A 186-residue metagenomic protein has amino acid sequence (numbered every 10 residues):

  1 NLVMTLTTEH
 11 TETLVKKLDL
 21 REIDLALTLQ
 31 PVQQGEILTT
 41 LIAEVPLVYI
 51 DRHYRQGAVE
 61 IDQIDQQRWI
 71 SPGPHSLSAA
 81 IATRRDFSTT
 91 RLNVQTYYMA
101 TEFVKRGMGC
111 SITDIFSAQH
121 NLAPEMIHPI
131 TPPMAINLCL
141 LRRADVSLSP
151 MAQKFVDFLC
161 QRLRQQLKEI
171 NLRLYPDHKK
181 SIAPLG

Functional and structural regions predicted by a protein language model:
N1-L6, T83-L92, P124-E125: A local structural motif
N1-Q34, V94: Central regulatory/effector-binding core of bacterial HTH transcription factors
V15, D19, I61, A100-T101: Short hydrophobic/charged patches on amphipathic alpha-helices used for structural packing and interfaces
L18-L27, L47, V104-S111: Alpha-to-beta junction loops
Q34-L41, V45, M99-L148, K154: Beta-alpha-beta core module
G35-G73: Flexible hinge/capping segments at coil-to-helix
R55-E60, H128-H178: A late-sequence structural motif
I61-T89, Y97, L148-A152, V156 (+1 more regions): Secondary-structure junction motif
